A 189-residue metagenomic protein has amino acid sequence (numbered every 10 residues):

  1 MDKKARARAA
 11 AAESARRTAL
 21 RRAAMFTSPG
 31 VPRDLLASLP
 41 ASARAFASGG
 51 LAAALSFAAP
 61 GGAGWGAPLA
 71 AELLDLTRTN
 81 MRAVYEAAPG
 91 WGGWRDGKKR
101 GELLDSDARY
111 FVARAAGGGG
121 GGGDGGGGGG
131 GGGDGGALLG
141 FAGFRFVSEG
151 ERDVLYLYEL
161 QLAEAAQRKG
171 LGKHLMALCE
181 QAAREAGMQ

Functional and structural regions predicted by a protein language model:
G49, A53-W91: Short amphipathic alpha-helix that is part of the acyltransferase structural core
A53, D134-F141, L155: Glycine-rich phosphate/pyrophosphate-binding loop shared by adenosine-nucleotide-utilizing enzymes
A83-G117, G128-G131: Active-site rim helix/loop that mediates acceptor-substrate recognition in acyltransferases
A108-V112, F141, V154: Short hydrophobic/aromatic beta-strand element in the GNAT-like acyltransferase core that lines or flanks the acyl-donor
A115, A142-R152, L160: A conserved beta-strand-loop-helix scaffold within acyl/acetyltransferase catalytic domains
L157-R168: A short, internal acetyl-CoA/4′-phosphopantetheine-binding micro-motif in the GNAT/acyltransferase core
R168-Q181: Conserved acetyl-CoA-binding loop-helix of GNAT-fold acetyltransferases
A183-Q189: Conserved GNAT acetyl-CoA-binding A-motif
